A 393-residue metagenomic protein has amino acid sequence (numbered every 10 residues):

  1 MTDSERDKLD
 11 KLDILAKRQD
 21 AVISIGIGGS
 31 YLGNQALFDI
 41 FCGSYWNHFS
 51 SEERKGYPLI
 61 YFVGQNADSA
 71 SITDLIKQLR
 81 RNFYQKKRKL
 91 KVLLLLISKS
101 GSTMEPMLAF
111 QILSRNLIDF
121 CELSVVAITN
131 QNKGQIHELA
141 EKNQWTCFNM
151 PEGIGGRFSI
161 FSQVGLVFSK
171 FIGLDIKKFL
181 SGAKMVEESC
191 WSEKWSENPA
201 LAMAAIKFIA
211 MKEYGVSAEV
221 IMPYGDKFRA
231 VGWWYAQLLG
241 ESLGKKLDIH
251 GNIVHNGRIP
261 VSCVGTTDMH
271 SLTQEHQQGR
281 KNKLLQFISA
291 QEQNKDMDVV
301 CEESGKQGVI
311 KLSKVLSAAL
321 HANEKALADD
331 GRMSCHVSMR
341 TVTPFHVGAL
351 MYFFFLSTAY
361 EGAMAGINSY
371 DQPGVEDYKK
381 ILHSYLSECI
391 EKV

Functional and structural regions predicted by a protein language model:
M1-A16, C301-K306, A322: Extended, charge-enriched "interface" segments that sit outside catalytic cores
M1-D7, V125-A127, S192-W195, V337-F345: Active-site-proximal helix-loop elements at catalytic-domain edges
K8-D20, I76-K91, A205-S217, H276-K281: Glycine-rich phosphate/diphosphate-binding loops that line cofactor/substrate pockets in enzymes
K17-E193, D329, K380, S384: Glycine-rich phosphate-binding loops that contact phosphosugars or nucleotide phosphates
S24, L94-L96, A127, I221 (+2 more regions): Structural beta-sheet core signal
F120-Q286, D371-V393: Active-site phosphate/pyrophosphate-binding segments
H255, V261-T343: Helicase-primase coupling helices
C335, T341-V393: C-terminal helical/tail subdomains of lipid-metabolizing enzymes
